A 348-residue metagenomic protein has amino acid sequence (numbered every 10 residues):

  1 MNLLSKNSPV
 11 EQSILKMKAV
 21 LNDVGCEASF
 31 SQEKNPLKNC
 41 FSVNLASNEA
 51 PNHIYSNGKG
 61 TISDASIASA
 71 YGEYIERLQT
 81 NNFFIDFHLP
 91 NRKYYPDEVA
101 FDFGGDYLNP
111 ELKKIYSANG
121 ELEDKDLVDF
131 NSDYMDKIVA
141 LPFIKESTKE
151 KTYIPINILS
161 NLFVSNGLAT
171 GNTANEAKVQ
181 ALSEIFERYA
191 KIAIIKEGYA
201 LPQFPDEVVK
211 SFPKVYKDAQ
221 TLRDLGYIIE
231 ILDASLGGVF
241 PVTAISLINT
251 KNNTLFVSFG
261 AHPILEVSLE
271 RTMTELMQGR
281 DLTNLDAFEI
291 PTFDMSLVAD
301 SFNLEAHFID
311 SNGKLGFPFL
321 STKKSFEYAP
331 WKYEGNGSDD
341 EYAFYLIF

Functional and structural regions predicted by a protein language model:
M1-F348: Helix-biased "structured C-terminal domain" signature
